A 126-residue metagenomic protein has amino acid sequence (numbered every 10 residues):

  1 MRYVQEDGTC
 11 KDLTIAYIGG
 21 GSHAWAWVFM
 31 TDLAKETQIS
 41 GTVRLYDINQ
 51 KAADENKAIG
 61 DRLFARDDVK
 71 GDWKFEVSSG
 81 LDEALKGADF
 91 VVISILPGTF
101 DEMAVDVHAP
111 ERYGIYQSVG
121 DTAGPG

Functional and structural regions predicted by a protein language model:
R2-A104, Q117-P125: Metallocofactor- and cofactor-centric catalytic cores in central/energy metabolism, strongly enriched
V105-P110: Cofactor- and metal-binding active-site motifs of prokaryotic enzymes that mediate redox/radical or nucleophilic
Y113: Oxyanion-hole/transition-state-stabilizing segment in secreted/luminal serine hydrolases and related acyltransferases
